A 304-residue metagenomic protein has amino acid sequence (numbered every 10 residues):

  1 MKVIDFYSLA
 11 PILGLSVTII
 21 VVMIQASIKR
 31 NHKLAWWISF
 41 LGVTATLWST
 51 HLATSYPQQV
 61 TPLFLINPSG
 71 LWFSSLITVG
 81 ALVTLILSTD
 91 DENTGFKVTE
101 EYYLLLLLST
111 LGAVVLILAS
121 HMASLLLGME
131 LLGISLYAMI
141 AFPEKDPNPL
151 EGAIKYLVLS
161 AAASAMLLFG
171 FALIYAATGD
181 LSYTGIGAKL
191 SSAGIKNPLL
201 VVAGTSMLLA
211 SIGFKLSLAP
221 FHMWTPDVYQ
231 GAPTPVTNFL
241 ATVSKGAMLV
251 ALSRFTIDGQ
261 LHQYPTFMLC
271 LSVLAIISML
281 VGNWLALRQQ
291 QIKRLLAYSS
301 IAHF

Functional and structural regions predicted by a protein language model:
M1-F304: Alpha-helical transmembrane segments of multi-pass membrane proteins predominantly involved in bioenergetics
